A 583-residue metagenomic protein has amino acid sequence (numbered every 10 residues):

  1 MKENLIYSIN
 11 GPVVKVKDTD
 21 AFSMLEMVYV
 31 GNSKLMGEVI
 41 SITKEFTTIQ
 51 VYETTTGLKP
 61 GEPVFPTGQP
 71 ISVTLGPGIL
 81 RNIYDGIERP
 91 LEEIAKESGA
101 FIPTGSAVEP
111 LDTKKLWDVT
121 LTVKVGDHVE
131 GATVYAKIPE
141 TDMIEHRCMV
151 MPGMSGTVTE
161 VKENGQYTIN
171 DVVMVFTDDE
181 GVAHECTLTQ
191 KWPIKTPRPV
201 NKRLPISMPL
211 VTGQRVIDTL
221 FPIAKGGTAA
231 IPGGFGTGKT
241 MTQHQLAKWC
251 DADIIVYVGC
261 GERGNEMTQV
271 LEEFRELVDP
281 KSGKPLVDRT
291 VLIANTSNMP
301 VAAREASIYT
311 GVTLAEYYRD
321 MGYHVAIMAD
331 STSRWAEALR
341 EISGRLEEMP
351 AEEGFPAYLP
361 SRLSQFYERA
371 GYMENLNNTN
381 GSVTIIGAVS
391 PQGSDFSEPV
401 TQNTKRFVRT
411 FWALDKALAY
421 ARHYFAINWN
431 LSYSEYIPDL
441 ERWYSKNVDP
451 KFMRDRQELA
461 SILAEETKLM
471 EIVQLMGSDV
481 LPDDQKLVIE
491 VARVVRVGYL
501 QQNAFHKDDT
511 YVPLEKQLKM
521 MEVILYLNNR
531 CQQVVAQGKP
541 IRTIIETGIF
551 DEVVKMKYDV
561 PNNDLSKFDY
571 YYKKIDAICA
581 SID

Functional and structural regions predicted by a protein language model:
M1-P103: N-terminal accessory targeting/assembly segments
N4-I6, M36-S41, H146-V150, S155-V161: Short beta-strand-centered aromatic/proline hotspots
K17-A21, Y52-G57, S72, T120-D127 (+2 more regions): Short, surface-exposed secondary-structure edge patches
T19, S33, Q69-P70, E88 (+5 more regions): Short, surface-exposed secondary-structure boundary micro-motifs
E45-T47, Q69, M154-V158, P232 (+2 more regions): Metallocofactor- and cofactor-centric catalytic cores in central/energy metabolism, strongly enriched
K96-P152, G156-V158, T168-T228, T242-Q245 (+2 more regions): P-loop NTPase nucleotide-binding/switch module
T219-L220, G226-G548: P-loop NTPase catalytic core
G538-D583: C-terminal amphipathic alpha-helical interaction region
